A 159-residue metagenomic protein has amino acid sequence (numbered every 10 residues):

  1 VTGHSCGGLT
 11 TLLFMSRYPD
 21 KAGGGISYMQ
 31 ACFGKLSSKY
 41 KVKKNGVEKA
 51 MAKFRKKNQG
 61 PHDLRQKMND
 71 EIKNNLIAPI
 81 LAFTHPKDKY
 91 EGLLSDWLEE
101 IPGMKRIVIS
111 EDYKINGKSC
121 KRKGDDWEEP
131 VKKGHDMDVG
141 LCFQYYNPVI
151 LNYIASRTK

Functional and structural regions predicted by a protein language model:
V1-N45: Primarily recognizes the serine-hydrolase "nucleophile elbow" in alpha/beta-hydrolase and SGNH/GDSL folds
T2-S5, Y28-A31, F83-D88, I109-D112: Active-site-proximal beta-strand/loop segments in catalytic clefts of secreted hydrolases
C6, I72, D138-C142: Extracytoplasmic/periplasmic, Sec-exported soluble proteins
Y18, M29, T84, I154-T158: Sec/Tat-exported extracytoplasmic proteins
Y28-M29, S95, C120: A general secondary-structure boundary signal
C32-R106: The feature captures the conserved acid-bearing segment of alpha/beta-hydrolase catalytic domains
M104-K159: C-terminal catalytic histidine-bearing segment of alpha/beta-hydrolase fold enzymes
